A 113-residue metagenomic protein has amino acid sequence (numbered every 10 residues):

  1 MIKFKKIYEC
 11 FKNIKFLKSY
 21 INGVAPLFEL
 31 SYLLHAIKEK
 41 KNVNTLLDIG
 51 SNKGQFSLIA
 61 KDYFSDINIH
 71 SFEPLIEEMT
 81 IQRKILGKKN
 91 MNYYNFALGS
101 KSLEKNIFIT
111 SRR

Functional and structural regions predicted by a protein language model:
M1-R113: Phosphate/nucleotide-binding beta-alpha loop and adjacent structural elements of enzyme active sites
